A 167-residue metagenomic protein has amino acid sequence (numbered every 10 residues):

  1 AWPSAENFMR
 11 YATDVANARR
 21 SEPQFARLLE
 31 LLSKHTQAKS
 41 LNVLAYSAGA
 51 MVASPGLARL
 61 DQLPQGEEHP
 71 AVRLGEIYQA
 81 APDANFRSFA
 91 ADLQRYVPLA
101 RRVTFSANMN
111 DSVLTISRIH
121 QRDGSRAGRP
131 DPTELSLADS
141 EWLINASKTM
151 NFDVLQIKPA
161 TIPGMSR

Functional and structural regions predicted by a protein language model:
A1-S40, L57-R167: Lipolytic serine-hydrolase domain surface
F25, L44-G49, A53: Gly/Ala-rich beta-loop-alpha elbow adjacent to hydrolase catalytic centers
